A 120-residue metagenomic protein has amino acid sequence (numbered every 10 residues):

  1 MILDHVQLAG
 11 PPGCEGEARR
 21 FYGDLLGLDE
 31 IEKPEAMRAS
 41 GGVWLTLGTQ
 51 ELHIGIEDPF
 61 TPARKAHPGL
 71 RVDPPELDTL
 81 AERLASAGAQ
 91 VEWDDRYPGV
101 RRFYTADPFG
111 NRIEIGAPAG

Functional and structural regions predicted by a protein language model:
M1-I2, T61-K65, R96-Y97: Short glycine-enriched loop/turn motifs at secondary-structure junctions
M1-R19, P68: N-terminal beta-strand motif that seeds the catalytic metal site of vicinal oxygen chelate
A18-G23, L84, G110: Conserved active-site tyrosine of GNAT-family acetyltransferases
G27-P34, G88-D94: Short secondary-structure junctions
D29-A63, R112-A117: Conserved short beta-strand elements that form part of the metal-binding/catalytic scaffold of enzyme active sites
G41-V43, A66, G99-F103: Short beta-strand micro-motifs in enzyme catalytic cores
A66-L84: Mid-chain, well-packed structural core segment of small domains
A87-G120: Vicinal oxygen chelate
